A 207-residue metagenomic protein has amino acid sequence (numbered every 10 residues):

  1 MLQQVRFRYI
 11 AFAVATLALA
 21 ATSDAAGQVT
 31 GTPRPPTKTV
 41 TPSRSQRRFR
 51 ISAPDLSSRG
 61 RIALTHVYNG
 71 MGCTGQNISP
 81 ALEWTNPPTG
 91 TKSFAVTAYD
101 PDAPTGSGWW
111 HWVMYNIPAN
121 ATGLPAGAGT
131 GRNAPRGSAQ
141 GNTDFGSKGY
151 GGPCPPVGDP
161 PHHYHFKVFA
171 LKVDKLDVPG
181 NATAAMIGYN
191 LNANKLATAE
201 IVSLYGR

Functional and structural regions predicted by a protein language model:
L2-A11: Bacterial N-terminal signal peptides that target proteins for export
L2-Q3, L17-A18, G75, T105: Generic secretory/membrane-interface signal
A11-A20: Bacterial N-terminal signal peptides
A25-R207: N-terminus-centered regions that define maturation/targeting leaders and the start of the first functional domain
